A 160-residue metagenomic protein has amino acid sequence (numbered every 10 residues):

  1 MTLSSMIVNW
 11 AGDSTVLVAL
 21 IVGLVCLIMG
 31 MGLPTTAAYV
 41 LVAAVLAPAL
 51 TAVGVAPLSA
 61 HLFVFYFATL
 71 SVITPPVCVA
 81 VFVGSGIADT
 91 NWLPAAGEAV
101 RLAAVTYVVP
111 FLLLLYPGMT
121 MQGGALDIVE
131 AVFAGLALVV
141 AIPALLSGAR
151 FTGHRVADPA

Functional and structural regions predicted by a protein language model:
M1-A160: Alpha-helical transmembrane segments of multi-pass membrane transport proteins
